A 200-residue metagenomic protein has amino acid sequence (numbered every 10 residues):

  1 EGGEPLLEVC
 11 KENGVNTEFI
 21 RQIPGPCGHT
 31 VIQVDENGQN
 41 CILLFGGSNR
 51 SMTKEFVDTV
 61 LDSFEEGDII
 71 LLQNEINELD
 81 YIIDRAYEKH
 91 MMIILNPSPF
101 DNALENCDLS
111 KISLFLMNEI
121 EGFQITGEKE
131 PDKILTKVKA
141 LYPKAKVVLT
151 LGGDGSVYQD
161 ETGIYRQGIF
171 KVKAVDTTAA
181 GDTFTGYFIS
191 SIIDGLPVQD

Functional and structural regions predicted by a protein language model:
E1-D68, D84, K89: Conserved N-terminal subdomain of the carbohydrate kinase-like
G3, G28, L79, E119 (+2 more regions): A general structural signal for well-ordered alpha-helical segments in protein cores
F19, Q124, R166: Conserved beta-strand positions that form and line the central face of beta-propeller blades
L44, F56, T126-K129, D160 (+1 more regions): Short, flexible helix/strand-to-coil boundary loops that buttress conserved ligand/catalytic motifs in alpha/beta
F45-G47, M117, I169: Active-site donor-binding loop signature of nucleotide-sugar glycosyltransferases
I69-K137, D154-S156: Conserved beta-alpha-beta core of the PfkB/ribokinase-like small-molecule kinase fold
N102, P131-D200: Conserved phosphate-binding/catalytic region of the ribokinase-like
